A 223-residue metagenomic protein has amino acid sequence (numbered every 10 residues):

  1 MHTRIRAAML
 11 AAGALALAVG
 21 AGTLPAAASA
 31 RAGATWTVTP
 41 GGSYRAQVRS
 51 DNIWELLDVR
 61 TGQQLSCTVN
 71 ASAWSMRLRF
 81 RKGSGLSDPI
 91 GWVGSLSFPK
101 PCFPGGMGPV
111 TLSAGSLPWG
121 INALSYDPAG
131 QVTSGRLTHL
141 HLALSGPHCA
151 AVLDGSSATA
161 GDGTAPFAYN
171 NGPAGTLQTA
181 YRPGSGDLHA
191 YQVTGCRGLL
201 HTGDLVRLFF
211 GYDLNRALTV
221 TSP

Functional and structural regions predicted by a protein language model:
M1-A28: Secretory targeting and sorting signals
A11-G20, A151-V152, S156, L199: Sec-dependent N-terminal signal peptides of Gram-negative exported proteins
L17, P25-S29, L112, G184 (+1 more regions): Intrinsically disordered, low-complexity regions enriched in Ser/Pro/Gly/Gln/His and often acidic
A28-G91, S95-S97, L188-P223: N-terminal segment immediately downstream of the Sec signal-peptide cleavage site in secreted/extracellular proteins
R45-S50, P128-L142, T176-G184: Generic recognition of long tandem-repeat/solenoid scaffolds
L65, V69-N170: Predominantly extracellular/secreted and cell-surface proteins with exposed, flexible low-complexity segments
H139, T159-L199: Extracytosolic low-complexity repeat regions of secreted or lipid-anchored proteins
